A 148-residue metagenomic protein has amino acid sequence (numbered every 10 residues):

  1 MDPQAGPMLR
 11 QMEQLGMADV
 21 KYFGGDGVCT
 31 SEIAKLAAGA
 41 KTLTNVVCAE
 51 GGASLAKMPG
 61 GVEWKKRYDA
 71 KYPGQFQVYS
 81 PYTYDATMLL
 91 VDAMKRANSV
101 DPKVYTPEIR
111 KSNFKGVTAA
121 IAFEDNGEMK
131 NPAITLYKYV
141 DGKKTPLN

Functional and structural regions predicted by a protein language model:
M1-N148: Extracytosolic ligand-binding ectodomains
